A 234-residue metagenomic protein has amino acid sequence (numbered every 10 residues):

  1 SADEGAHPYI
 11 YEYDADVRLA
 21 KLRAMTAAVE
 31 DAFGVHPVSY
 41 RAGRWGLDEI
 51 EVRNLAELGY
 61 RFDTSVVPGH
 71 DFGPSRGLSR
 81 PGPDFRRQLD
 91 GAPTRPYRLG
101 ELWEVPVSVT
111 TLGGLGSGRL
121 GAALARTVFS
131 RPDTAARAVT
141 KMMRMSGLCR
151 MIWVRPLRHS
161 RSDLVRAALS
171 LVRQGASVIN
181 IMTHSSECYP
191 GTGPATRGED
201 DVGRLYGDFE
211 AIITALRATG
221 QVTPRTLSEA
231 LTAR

Functional and structural regions predicted by a protein language model:
S1-A2, F72-R76, E187-T192: Flexible glycine/acidic-rich beta-alpha junction loops that bind and position SAM and/or redox cofactors in anaerobic
S1-G46, R119, M182-S186: Metal-dependent polysaccharide deacetylase catalytic core of the NodB/CE4 family, i.e., the active-site-bearing domain
A15-R18, L22, D48, R161-L164 (+1 more regions): A structural signal for well-ordered alpha-helical scaffolds and beta->alpha junctions
A24, A28, A32, N54 (+2 more regions): Amphipathic alpha-helical segments that form well-ordered structural scaffolds and often line/cohere around active
F33-V38, L58-Y60, E101-W103, G175-I179 (+1 more regions): Short, well-ordered coil/turn segments that N-cap beta-strands
A42-V172: Active-site-adjacent pocket scaffolds in enzyme catalytic domains
F129, D133-T134, A138-R234: C-terminal domain-boundary segment and adjacent tail
